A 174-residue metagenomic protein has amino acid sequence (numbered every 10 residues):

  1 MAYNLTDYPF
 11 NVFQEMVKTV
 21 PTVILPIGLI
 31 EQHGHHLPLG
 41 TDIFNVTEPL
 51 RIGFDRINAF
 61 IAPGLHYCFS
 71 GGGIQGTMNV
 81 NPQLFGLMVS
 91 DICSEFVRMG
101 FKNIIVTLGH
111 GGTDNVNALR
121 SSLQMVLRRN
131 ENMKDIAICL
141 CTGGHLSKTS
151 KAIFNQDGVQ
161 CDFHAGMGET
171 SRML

Functional and structural regions predicted by a protein language model:
M1-L37: Active-site and ligand/interface coordination hotspots across diverse enzymes and nucleic-acid-associated assemblies
Y3-Y8, Y67-M167: Active-site histidine-anchored catalytic micro-motif
H36-I43, G76-N79: Glycine-rich loop at the start of a catalytic domain that most often binds anionic cofactors/ligands
G40-F54: Short catalytic helix/loop segments, enriched in acidic residues and glycine and frequently bearing histidine
L50-L65: Active-site machinery of serine-nucleophile hydrolases
G168-L174: A structured, mid-to-C-terminal "fold-capping" secondary-structure block
